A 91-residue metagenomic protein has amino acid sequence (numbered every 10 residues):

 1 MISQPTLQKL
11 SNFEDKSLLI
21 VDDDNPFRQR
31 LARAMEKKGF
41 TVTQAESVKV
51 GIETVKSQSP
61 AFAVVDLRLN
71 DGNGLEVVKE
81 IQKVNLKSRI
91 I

Functional and structural regions predicted by a protein language model:
M1-L19: Non-catalytic signal-transmission and effector/linker regions of two-component phosphorelay proteins
D22: Conserved acidic carboxylate
N25-T43: Two-component/phosphorelay signaling modules centered on CheY-like receiver
Q44, L69-G72: Residue-level signal for the "D+5" position in two-component response regulator receiver
Q44-F62: Acidic, metal-coordinating helix/loop segments flanking the phosphotransfer/catalytic sites of two-component signaling
S47, N73-E76: Acidic catalytic/metal-coordinating carboxylates
E53, L75-K87: Short amphipathic alpha-helix used as the core "switch/output" element in two-component signaling
D66: Active-site residues of response regulator receiver
